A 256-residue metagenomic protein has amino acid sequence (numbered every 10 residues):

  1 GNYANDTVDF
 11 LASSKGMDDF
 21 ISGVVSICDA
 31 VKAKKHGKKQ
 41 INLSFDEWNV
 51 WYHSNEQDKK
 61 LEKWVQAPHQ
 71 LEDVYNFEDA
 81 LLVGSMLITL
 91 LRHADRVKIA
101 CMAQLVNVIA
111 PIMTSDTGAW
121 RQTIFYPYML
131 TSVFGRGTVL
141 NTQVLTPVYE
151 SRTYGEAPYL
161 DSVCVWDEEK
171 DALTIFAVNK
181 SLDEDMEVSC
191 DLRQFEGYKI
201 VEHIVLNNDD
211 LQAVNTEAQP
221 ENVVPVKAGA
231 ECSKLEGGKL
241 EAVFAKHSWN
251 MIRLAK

Functional and structural regions predicted by a protein language model:
G1-L87, H93, V144-P158: Noncatalytic carbohydrate-binding groove/subsite architecture in carbohydrate-active enzymes
G1-T7, N49-N55, V106-I112, S151 (+3 more regions): Flexible loop/turn segments at secondary-structure boundaries
V24, E47, A100, Y128 (+3 more regions): Conserved, mostly hydrophobic/aromatic
K98-A172: Glycan-recognition and catalytic regions of carbohydrate-active enzymes
A157-G197, H203-N208, N250-M251: Carbohydrate-binding surface patches
A177, K239-A242: Beta-strand-rich interaction surfaces with strong enrichment in secreted/lumenal proteins
E196-L240: Acidic, Ser/Thr/Pro-rich beta/coil linker or hinge segments at domain junctions
V243-L254: Short Pro-Gly-centered flexible turn/kink motifs
